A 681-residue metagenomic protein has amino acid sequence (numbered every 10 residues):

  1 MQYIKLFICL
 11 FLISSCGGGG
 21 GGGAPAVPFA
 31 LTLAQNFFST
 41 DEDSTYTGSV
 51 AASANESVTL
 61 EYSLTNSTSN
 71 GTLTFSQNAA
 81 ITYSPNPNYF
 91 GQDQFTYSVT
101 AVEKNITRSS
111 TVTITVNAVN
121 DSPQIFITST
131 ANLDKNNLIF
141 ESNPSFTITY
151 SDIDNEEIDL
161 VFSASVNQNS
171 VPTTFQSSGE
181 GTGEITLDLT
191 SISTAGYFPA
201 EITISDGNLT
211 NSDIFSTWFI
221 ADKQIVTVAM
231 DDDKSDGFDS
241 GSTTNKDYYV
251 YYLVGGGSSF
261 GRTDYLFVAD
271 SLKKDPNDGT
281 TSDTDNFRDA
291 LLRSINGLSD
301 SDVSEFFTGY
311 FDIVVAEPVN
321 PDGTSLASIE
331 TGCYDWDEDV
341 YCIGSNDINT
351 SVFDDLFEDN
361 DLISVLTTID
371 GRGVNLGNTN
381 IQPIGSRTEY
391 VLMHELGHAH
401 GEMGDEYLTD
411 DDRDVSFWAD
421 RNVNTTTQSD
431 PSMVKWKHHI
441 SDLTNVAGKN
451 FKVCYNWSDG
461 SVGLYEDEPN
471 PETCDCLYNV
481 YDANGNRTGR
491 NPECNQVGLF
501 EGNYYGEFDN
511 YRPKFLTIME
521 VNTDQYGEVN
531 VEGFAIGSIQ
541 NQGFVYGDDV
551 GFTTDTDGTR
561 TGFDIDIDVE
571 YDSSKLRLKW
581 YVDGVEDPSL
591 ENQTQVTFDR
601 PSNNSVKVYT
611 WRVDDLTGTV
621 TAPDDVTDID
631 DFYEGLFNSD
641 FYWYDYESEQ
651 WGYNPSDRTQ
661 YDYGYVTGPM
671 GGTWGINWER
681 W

Functional and structural regions predicted by a protein language model:
V27-S67, F126-V161: Extracellular ectodomain surface segments
P28-L31, G71, N120-I125, F544-V545: Proline-centered linker/hinge motifs at extracellular inter-domain junctions
D41, A52-S57, A101, I148-E156 (+4 more regions): Extracellular acidic, Ser/Thr/Pro-rich low-complexity tracts
S63-A79, D134, S165-I185, V582-L590: Low-complexity "stalk/linker" and mucin-like segments enriched in Ser/Thr/Pro/Ala/Gly
K104-V119, N211-D222, D624-E634, G664 (+1 more regions): C-terminal edge beta-strand
I220-D359, G371, P383: Propeptide-to-catalytic entry region of secreted or membrane-anchored zinc metalloproteases
G373-M393: Short pre-active-site segment immediately N-terminal to the catalytic Zn-binding motif
Y407-Q595, Y609, D614-D630, G635-S639 (+2 more regions): Replace "(M1/M4/M9/M12/WLM)" with "(e.g., M1/M4/M8/M9/M12/M26/WLM)" and add "not limited to" to clarify scope
